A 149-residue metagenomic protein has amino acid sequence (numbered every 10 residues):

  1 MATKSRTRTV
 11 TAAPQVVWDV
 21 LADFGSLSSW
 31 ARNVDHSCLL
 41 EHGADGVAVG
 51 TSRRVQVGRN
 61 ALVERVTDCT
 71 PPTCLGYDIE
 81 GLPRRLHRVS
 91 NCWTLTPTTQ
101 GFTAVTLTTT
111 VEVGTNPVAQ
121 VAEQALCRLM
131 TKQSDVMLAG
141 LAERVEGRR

Functional and structural regions predicted by a protein language model:
M1-E41: Hydrophobic ligand-binding cavity/cleft-lining segments
T3-S5, N60-E64, H87-N91: Short, surface-exposed coil-to-beta transition loops
T9-A13, Q56, C69, E80 (+2 more regions): Solvent-exposed residues in well-ordered beta-strands and their adjoining turns, especially edge/terminal strands
P14-Q15, T67-P72, T94-A104: A short, structured loop/turn motif at beta-sheet edges
Q15-W18, D135, A139: Amphipathic alpha-helical segments that line or abut small-molecule/effector binding pockets and mediate allosteric
C38-R84, A104, V136-R149: Glycine-rich portal/gate segments that line the openings of hydrophobic small-molecule binding cavities
L82-K132: Beta-strand/loop substructures that line and gate deep hydrophobic ligand-binding cavities in soluble
